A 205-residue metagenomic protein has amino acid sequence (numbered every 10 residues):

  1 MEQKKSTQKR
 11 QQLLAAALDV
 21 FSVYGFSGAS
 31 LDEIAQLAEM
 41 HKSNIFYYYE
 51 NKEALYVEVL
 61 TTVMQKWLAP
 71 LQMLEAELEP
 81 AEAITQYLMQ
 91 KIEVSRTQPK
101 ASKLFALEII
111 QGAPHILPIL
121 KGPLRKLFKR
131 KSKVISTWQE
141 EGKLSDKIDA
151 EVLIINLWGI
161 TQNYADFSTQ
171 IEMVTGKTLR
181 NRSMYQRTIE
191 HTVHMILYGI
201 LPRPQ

Functional and structural regions predicted by a protein language model:
M1-Q8, P204-Q205: N-terminal intrinsically disordered/low-complexity leader segments
K9, L13-F21, K91, I196: Short hydrophobic clusters on alpha-helical segments that form packing/core surfaces in small helical domains
Q12, V20-A54, E58: Helix-turn-helix
V59-Q86, F128, I135-T137: Amphipathic alpha-helical linker/stalk segments
Q72-K103, A150-L157, Q186, Q205: Hydrophobic alpha-helical connector segments
E82, I119-G122, E140-N156: All-alpha amphipathic helical-bundle segments outside canonical DNA-binding/catalytic cores that form hydrophobic
Q90-E93, T97, R125, K129-E141 (+1 more regions): C-terminal peripheral helix-coil segments that are non-catalytic and often amphipathic
R96-P118, S168-T175: Amphipathic alpha-helical segments used for helix-helix packing
